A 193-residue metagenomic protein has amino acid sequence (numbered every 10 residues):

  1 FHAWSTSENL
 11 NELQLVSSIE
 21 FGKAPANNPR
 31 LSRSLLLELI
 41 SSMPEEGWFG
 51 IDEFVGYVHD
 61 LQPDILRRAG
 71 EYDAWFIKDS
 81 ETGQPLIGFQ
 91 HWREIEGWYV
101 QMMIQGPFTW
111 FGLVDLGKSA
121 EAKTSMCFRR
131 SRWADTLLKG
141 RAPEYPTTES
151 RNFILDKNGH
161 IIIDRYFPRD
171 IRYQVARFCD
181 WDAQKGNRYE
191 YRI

Functional and structural regions predicted by a protein language model:
H2-I193: Extended alpha-helical interface modules used as scaffolds for assembling large macromolecular complexes
